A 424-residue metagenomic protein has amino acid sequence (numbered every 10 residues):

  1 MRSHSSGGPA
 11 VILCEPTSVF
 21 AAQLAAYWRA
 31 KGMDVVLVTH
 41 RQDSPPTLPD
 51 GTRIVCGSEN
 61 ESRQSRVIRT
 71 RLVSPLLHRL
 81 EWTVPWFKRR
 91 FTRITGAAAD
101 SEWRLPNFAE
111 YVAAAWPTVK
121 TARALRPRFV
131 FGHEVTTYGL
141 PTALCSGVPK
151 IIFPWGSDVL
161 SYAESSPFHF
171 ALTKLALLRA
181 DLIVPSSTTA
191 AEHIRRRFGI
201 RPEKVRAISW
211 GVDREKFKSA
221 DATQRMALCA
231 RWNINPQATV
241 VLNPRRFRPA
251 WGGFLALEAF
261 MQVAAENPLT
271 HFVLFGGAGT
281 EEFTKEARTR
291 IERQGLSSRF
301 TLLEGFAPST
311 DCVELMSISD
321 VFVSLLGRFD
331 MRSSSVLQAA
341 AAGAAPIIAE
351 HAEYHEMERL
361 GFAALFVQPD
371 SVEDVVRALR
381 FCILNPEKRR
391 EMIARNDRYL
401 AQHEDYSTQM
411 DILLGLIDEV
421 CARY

Functional and structural regions predicted by a protein language model:
T39, I152-W155, T173-K174, L178-Q224 (+2 more regions): Donor nucleotide-sugar binding/catalytic pocket of nucleotide-sugar-dependent glycosyltransferases
V184, C229, I234-W251, L257-F260 (+1 more regions): Conserved donor-binding/catalytic core segment of Leloir-type glycosyltransferases
V212, H271-K285, G305: Glycosyltransferase donor-sugar binding loop
T284-F306, T310: Nucleotide-activated donor-binding/catalytic signature segment of Leloir-type glycosyltransferases, i.e., the conserved
E314-M331, A344: Acidic donor-binding loop of glycosyltransferase active sites
A345-A349: Short hydrophobic beta-strand element within catalytic cores of glycosyltransferases and related nucleotide-activated
L360-V372, F381-E387: Conserved acidic donor-binding segment of nucleotide-sugar-dependent glycosyltransferases
L384-D418: A charged, aromatic-enriched C-terminal amphipathic alpha-helix characteristic of glycosyltransferases across folds
